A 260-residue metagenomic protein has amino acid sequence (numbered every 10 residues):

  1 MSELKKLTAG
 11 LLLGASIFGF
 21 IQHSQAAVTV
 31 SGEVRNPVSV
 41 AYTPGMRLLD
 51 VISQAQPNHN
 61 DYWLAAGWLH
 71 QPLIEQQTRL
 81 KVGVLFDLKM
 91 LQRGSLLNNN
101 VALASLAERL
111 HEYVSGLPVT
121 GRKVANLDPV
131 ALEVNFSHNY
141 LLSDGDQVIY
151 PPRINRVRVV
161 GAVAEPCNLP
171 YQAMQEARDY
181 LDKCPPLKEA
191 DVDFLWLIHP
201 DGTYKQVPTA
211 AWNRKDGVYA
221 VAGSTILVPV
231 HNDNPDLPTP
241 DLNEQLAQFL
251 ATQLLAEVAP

Functional and structural regions predicted by a protein language model:
M1-L11: Bacterial N-terminal signal peptides that target proteins for export
S2, H23-P260: Ser/Thr/Pro/Gly-biased, low-complexity, turn-/loop-rich segments that often occur immediately after N-terminal
K5, G19-I21: Intrinsically disordered, low-complexity serine/threonine-rich segments
G10-G19: Bacterial N-terminal signal peptides
